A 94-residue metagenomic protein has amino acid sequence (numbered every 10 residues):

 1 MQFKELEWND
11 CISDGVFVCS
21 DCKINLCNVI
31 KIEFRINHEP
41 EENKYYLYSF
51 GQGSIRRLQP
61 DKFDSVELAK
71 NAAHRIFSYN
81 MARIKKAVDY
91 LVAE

Functional and structural regions predicted by a protein language model:
M1-Y46: Short N-terminal "domain-start" leader segments that mark the transition from disordered tails or signal peptides into
F3-E7, Y46-E94: Mixed-charge, Lys/Arg-enriched low-complexity segments
